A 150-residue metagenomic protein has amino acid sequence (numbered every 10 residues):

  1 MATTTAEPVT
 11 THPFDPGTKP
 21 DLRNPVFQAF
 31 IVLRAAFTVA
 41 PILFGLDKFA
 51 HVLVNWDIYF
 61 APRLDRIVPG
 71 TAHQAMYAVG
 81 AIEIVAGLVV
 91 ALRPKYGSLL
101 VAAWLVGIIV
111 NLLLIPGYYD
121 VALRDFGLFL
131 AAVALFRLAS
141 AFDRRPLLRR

Functional and structural regions predicted by a protein language model:
A2-R150: Membrane-interface extramembranous regions
